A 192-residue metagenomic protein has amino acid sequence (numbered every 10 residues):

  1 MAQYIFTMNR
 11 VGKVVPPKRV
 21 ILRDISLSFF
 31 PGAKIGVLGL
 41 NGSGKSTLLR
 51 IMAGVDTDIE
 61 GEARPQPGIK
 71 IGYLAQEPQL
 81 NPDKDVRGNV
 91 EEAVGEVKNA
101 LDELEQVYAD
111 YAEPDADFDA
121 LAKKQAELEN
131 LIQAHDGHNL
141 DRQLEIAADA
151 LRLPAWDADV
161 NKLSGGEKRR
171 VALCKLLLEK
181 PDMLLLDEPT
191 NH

Functional and structural regions predicted by a protein language model:
M1-H192: ABC ATP-binding cassette signature C-motif
